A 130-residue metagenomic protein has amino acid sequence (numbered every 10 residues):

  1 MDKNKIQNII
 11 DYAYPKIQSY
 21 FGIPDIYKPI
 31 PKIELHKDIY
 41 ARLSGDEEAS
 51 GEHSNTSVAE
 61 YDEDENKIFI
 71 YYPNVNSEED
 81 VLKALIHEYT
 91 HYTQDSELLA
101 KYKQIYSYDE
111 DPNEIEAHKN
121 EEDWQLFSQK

Functional and structural regions predicted by a protein language model:
M1-E52: A metal-dependent hydrolase signature that marks the N-terminal structural subdomain at the beginning of catalytic folds
D2-I6, N74, Y106, E110: Alpha-helix initiation/capping motif
K3-K5, W124-K130: Pan-zinc metallopeptidase signature
P15, S19, H91, D123-L126: A generic structural signal for well-ordered alpha-helical segments enriched in polar/charged residues
P24-Y27, L99-A100, K130: Short, polar/charged, Gly/Pro-enriched helix-capping and turn/loop motifs at alpha-helix termini and inter-helix linkers
S44-E79: Active-site scaffold of zinc-dependent metalloenzymes
E79-K83, D95-L126: Post-HEXXH active-site segment of zinc metalloproteases
I86, T90-Q94: Short active-site segment of divalent metal-dependent hydrolases/proteases that encodes the spacing between
